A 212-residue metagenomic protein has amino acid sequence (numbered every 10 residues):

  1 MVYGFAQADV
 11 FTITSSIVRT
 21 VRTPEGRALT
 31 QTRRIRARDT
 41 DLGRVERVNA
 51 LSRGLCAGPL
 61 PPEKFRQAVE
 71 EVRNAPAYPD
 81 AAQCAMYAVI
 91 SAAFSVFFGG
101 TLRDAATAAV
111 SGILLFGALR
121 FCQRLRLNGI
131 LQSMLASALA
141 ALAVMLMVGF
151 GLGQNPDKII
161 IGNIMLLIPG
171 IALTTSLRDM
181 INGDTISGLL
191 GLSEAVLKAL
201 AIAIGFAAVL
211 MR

Functional and structural regions predicted by a protein language model:
M1-L60: Soluble N-terminal domains of membrane-associated systems
V2-G4, R126, G151, G183: Glycine-centered helix-boundary capping/hinge motifs
R36-D104, E194-A203: Alpha-helical transmembrane segments and their cytosolic membrane-interface
T40-G43, A57, A106, V110 (+5 more regions): Catalytic cores of large soluble enzymes that bind and process phosphate-bearing ligands
E71-V72, L115-N128, A172-I186: C-terminal ends of transmembrane helices
A77-D157: Core alpha-helical transmembrane segments of integral membrane proteins
V148-R212: Generic detector of multi-pass transmembrane helix bundles and their immediately adjacent loops in polytopic membrane
